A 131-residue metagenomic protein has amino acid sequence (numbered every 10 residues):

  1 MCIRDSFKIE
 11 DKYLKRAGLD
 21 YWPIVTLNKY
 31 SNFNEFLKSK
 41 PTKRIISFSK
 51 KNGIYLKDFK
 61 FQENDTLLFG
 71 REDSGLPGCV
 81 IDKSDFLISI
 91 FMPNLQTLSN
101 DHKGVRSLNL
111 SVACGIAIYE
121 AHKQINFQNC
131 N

Functional and structural regions predicted by a protein language model:
R4-N131: Post-transcriptional modification and biogenesis factors for structured RNAs of the translation apparatus
